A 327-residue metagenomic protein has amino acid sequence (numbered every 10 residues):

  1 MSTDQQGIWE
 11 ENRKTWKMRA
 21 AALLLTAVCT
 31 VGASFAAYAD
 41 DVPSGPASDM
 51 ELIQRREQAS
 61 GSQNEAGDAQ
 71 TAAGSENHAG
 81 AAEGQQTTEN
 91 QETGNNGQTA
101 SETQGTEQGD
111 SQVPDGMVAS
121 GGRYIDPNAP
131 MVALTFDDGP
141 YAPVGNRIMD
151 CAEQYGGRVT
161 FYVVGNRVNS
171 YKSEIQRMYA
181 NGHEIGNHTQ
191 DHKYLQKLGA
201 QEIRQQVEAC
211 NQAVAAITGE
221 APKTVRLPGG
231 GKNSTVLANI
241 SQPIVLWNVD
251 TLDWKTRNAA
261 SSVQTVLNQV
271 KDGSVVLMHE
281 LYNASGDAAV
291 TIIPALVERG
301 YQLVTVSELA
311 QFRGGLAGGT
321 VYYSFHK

Functional and structural regions predicted by a protein language model:
M1-K14: N-terminal Lys/Arg-rich, disordered targeting/topogenic segments
E10, L52-I53: Intrinsically disordered, low-complexity regions enriched in serine, threonine, proline and polar/charged residues
K17-V28, A33: Sec-dependent N-terminal signal peptides
G32-D49: Sec-dependent signal peptide cleavage junction
Q54-A119: Ser/Thr/Gly/Pro-rich low-complexity, disordered linker/stalk segments of secreted and cell-surface proteins
E107-L198, E202-I203, A213: Active-site beta->alpha N-cap acidic-glycine motif
R147, A180, K193-Y323: Catalytic domains of cell-wall/extracellular-matrix polysaccharide-remodeling enzymes, centered on de-N-acetylation
H326-K327: Short, solvent-exposed mixed-charge patches
